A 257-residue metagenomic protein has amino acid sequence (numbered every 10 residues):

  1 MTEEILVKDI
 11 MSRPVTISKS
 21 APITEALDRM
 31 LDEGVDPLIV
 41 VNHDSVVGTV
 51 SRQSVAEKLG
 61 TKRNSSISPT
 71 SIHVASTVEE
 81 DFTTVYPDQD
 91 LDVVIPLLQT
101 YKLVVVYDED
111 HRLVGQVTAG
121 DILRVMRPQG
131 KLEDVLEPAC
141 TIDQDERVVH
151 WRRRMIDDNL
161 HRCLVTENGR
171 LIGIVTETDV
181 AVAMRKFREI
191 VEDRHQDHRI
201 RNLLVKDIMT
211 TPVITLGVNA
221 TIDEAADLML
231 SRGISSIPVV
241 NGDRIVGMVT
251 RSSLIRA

Functional and structural regions predicted by a protein language model:
M1-E33, V46-V50: Generic N-terminal amphipathic/basic segments
M1-R13, S51-T83, D90-Q99, R112-I156 (+3 more regions): Tandem CBS (Bateman) regulatory domains
T16-G34, V41, T83-Y101, Y107-D108 (+4 more regions): The conserved cystathionine-beta-synthase
M30-E33, L38-S54, L98, V106-G120 (+4 more regions): A glycine-centered beta-loop-beta connector
N202, G233-S236: Residue at a beta-strand N-cap/secondary-structure junction
